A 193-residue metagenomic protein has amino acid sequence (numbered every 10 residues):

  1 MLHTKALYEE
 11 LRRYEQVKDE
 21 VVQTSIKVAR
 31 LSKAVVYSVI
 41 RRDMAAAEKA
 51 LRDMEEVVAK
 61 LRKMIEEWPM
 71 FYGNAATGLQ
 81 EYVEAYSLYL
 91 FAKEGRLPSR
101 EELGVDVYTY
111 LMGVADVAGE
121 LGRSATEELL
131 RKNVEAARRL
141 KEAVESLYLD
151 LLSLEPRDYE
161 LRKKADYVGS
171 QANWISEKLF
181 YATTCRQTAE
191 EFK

Functional and structural regions predicted by a protein language model:
M1-I65: Leu/Val/Ala/Ile-rich N-terminal alpha-helices, chiefly Sec-type signal peptides and the beginnings
L7-V22, G78, Y82, F180-F192: Charged, low-complexity, helix-prone segments enriched in Lys/Glu/Asp/Gln
R13-T24, V39, D43-A46, E67-T77 (+6 more regions): Non-transmembrane, amphipathic alpha-helical segments
S32, V36-V39, V58-R62, Y82 (+6 more regions): A structural signal for well-ordered alpha-helices, especially hydrophobic packing surfaces of coiled-coils
A50-G104: Long, charged all-alpha helical bundle/coiled-coil segments in cytosolic proteins
L88-E142: Long, charge-patterned amphipathic alpha-helical coiled-coil/hairpin "stalk" segments used as oligomerization
V134-K193: Long amphipathic all-alpha helical oligomerization modules
